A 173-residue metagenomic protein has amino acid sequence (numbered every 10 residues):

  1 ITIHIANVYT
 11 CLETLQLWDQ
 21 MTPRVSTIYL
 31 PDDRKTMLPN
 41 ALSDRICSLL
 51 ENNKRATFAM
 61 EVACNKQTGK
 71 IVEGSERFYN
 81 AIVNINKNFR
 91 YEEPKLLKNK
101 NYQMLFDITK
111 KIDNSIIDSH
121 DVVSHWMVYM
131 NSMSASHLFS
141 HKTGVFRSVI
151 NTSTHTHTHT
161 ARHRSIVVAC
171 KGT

Functional and structural regions predicted by a protein language model:
I1-T173: Electropositive polyanion-binding surfaces
